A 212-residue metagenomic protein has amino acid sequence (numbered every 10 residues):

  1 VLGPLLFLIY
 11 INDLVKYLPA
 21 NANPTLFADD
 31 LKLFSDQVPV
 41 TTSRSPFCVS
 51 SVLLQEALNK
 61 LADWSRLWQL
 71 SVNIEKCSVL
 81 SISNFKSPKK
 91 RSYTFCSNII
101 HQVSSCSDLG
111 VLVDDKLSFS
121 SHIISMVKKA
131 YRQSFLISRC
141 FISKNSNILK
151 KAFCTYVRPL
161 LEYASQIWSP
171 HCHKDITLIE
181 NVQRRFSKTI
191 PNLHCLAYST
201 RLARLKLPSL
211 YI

Functional and structural regions predicted by a protein language model:
V1-L6, F34-F47, D114-K116, S138-S143 (+1 more regions): Short, conserved non-catalytic motifs in the polymerase core
P4-T42: Active-site palm subdomain of RNA-directed nucleic acid polymerases
A22, N73-S78, K144-T155, R201: Short amphipathic alpha-helical interface segments
K32-A62, P170: Catalytic palm subdomain of template-directed nucleic-acid polymerases, centered on the conserved carboxylate motif
E56, D63, L70-C106: Short, conserved micro-motifs composed of acidic
K60, Y163-I176: Charged boundary/loop elements
A62-L80, D175-I212: Short, charged alpha-helical motifs in flexible N/C-terminal segments and linkers
S97-I167: Basic, alpha-helical interaction scaffolds
